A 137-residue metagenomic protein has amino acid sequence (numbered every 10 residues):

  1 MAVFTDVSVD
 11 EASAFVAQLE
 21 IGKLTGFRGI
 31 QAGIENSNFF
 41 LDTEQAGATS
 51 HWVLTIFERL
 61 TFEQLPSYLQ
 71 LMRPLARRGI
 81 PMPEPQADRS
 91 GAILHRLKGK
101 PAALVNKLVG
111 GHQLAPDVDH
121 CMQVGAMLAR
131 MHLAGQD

Functional and structural regions predicted by a protein language model:
M1-F27: Juxta-kinase regulatory segment immediately upstream of eukaryotic protein kinase catalytic domains
V3-F4, T25-G29, I56-E63: A short N-terminal beta->alpha junction/helix N-cap motif
S8-A12, F39, K98, A102: Membrane-targeting and insertion segments and their boundary/processing signals
E11-A12, I34-S37, Y68: Short N-terminal amphipathic alpha-helix/helix-capping patch enriched in small hydrophobics with frequent Ser/Thr
L19-E44: ATP-binding glycine-rich phosphate-binding loop
T43-D137: ATP-binding pocket architecture of kinase catalytic cores
